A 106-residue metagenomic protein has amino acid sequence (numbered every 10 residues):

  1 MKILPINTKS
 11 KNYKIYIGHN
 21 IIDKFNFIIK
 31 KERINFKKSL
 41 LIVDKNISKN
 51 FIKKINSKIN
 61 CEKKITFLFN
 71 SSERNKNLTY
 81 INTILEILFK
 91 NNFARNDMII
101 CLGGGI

Functional and structural regions predicted by a protein language model:
M1-I99: ATP/NTP phosphate-donor binding region
M98-I106: A phosphate-binding catalytic loop at a beta-strand-loop-alpha-helix junction that coordinates phosphoryl groups
